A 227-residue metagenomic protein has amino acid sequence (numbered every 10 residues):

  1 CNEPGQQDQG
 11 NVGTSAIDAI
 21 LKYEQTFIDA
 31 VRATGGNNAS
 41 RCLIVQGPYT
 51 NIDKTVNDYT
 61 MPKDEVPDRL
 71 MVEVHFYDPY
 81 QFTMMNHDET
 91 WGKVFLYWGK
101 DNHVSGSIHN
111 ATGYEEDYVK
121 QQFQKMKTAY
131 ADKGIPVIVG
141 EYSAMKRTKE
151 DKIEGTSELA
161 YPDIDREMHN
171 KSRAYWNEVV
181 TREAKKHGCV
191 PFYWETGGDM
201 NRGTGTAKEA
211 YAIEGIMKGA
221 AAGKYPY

Functional and structural regions predicted by a protein language model:
C1-E115, Q124-M145, K186-C189: Active-site region of glycoside hydrolase catalytic domains
I20-T26, V119-K120, N170-E178: Well-ordered, non-membrane alpha-helical segments in soluble/globular domains
D64, K149-Y227: Aromatic-rich peripheral "rim/lid" segments of glycoside hydrolase catalytic domains that contact and position glycan
